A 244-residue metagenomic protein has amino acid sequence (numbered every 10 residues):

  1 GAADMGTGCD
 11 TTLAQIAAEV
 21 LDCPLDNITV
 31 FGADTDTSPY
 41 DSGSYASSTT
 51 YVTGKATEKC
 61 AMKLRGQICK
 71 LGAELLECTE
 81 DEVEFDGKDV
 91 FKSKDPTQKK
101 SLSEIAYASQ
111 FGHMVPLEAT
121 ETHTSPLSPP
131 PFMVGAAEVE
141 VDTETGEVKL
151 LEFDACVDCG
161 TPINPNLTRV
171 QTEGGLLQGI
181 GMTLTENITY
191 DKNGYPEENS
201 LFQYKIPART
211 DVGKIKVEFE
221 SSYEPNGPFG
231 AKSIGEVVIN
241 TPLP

Functional and structural regions predicted by a protein language model:
D10-T11: Conserved strand-to-helix beginnings and helix N-cap segments that scaffold or border functional pockets
Q15-P244: C-terminal catalytic domains of large/alpha subunits in multi-subunit enzymes
